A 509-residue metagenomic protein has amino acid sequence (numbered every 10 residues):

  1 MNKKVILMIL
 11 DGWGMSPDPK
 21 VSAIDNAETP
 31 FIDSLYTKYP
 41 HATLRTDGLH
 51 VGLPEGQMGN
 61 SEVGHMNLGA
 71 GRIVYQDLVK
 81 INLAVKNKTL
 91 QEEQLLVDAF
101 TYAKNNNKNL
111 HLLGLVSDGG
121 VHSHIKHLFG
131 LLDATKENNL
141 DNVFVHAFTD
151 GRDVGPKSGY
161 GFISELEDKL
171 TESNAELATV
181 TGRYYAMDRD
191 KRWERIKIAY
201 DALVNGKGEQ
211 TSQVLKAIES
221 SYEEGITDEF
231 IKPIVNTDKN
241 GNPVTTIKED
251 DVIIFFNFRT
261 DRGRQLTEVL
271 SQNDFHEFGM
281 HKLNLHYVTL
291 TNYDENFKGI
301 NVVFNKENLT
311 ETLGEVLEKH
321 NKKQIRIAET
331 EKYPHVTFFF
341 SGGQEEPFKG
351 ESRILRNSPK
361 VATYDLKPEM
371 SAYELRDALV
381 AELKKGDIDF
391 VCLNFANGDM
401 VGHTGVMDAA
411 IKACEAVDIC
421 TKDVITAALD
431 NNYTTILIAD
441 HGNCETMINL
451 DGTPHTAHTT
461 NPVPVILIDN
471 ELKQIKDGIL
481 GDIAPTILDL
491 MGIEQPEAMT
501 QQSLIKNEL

Functional and structural regions predicted by a protein language model:
M1-L509: Feature captures the catalytic ectodomains and active-site-proximal regions of enzymes that hydrolyze or transfer
